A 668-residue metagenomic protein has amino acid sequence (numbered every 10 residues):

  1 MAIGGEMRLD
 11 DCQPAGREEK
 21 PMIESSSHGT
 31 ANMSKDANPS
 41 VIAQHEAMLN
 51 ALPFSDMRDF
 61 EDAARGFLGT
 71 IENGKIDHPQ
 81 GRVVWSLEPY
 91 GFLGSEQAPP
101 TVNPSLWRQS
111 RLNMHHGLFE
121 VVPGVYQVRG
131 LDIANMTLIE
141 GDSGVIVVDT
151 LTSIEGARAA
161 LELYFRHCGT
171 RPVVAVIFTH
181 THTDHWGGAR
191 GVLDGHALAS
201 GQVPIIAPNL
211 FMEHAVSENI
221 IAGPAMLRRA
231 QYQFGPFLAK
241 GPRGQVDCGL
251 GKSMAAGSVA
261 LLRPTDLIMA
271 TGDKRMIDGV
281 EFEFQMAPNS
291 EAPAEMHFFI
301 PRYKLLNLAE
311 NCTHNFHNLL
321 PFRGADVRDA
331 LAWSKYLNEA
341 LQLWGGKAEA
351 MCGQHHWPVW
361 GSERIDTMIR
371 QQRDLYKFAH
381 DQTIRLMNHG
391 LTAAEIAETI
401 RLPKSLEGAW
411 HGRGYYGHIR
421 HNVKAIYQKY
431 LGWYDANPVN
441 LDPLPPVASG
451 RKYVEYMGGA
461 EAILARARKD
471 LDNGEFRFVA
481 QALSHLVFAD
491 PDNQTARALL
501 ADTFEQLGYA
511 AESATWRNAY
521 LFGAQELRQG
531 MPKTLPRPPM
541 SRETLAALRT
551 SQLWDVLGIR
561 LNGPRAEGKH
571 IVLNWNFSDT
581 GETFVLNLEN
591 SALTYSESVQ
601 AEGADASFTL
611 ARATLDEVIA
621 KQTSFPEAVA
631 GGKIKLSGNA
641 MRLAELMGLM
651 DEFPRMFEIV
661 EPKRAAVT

Functional and structural regions predicted by a protein language model:
C12, R17-E19, R466-K469, E475-Q481 (+3 more regions): Feature captures hydrophobic
H28-H45, L49, L305, N315 (+4 more regions): Divalent-metal (often Zn2+) His-rich catalytic cores of metallo-beta-lactamase-fold enzymes
S110-R171, M296-I300, K304-E310: Conserved beta-strand hairpin/beta-sheet module of binuclear metal-dependent hydrolase folds, prominently
E120, G169, M212-P288, A332-L341: Metallo-beta-lactamase
S143-G144, I154-I206: Active-site metal-binding motif and surrounding structural segment of the metallo-beta-lactamase
G144-V145, T152-E155, A256, A260-D266 (+1 more regions): Metallo-beta-lactamase
Q371, V439-A462: TPR-adjacent "capping" and linker segments in tetratricopeptide-repeat scaffold/adaptor proteins
